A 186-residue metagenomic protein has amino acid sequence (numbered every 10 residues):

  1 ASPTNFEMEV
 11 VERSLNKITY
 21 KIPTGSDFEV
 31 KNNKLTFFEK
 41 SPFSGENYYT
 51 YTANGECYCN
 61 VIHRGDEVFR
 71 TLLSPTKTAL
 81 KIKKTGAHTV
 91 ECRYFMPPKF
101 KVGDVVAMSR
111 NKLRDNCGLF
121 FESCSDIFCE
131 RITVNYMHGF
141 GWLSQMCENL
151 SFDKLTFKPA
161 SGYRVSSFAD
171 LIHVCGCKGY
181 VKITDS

Functional and structural regions predicted by a protein language model:
A1-S186: Extracellular/periplasmic carbohydrate-active domains that bind, remodel, or depolymerize complex polysaccharides
